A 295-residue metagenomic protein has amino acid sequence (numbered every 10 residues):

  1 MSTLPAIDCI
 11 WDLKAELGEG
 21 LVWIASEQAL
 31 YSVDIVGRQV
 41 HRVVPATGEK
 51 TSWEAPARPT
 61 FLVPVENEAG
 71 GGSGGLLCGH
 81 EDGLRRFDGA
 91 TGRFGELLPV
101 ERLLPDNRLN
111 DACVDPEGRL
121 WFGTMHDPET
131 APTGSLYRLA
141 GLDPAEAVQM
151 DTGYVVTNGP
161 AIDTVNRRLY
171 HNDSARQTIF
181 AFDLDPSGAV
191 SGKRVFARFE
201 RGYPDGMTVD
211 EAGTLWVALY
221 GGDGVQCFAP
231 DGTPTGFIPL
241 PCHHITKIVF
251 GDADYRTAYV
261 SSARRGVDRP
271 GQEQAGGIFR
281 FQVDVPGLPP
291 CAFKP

Functional and structural regions predicted by a protein language model:
A6-D12, G48-E54, G95-R102, A145-T152 (+2 more regions): A short beta-strand motif characteristic of beta-propeller blades
D12-E27, P56-L76, L103-R119, M150-R168 (+3 more regions): Beta-rich, blade/repeat-based domains predominating in secreted/periplasmic proteins but also intracellular
W23-S26, L30-V36, L76-E81, F122-T130 (+4 more regions): Conserved beta-strand positions in repeat-built beta-propeller and related beta-rich domains
Q39-H41, G83-R85, G134-Y137, T178-F180 (+2 more regions): A short loop-to-beta-strand structural motif that recurs across blades of beta-propeller domains
G92-M150: Hydrophobic alpha-helical segments and helix pairs
Q177-T178, K193, A197-P230: Loop/turn-rich, solvent-exposed surfaces of beta-rich toroidal or solenoidal domains
F182-A189, Q282-L288: Short loop/turn segments immediately following beta-strands, especially the blade-tip and inter-blade linker loops
V249-P295: Blade-level signature of beta-propeller repeat domains, shared across WD40, Kelch, NHL, RCC1 and BNR/Asp-box propellers
